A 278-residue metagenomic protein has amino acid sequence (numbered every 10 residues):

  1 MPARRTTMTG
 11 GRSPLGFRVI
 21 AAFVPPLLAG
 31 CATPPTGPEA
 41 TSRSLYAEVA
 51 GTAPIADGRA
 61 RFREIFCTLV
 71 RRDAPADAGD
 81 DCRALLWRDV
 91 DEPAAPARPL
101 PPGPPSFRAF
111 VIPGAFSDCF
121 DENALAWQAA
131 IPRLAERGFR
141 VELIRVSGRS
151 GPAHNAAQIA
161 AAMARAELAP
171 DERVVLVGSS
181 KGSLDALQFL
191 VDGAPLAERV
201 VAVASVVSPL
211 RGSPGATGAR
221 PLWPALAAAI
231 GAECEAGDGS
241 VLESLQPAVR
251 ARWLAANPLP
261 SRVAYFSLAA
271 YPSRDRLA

Functional and structural regions predicted by a protein language model:
M1-L15: N-terminal secretory signal peptides that target proteins for export/translocation
R18-A29: Bacterial N-terminal signal peptides
C31-E122: Flexible, membrane-associating and regulatory peripheral segments of lipid-active enzymes
G37-R43, A56, P260-A278: C-terminal catalytic-base region of ester-bond hydrolases, centering on the histidine of the charge-relay
L100-V174: Active-site catalytic motif of lipid deacylating hydrolases and related acyltransferases
F110, E142, A204, F266-L268: Hydrophobic/aromatic beta-strand patches that form the interior of the parallel beta-sheet core in alpha/beta enzyme
I112-F116, S180, S208, A270: Glycine-rich His-Gly loop
A157-A255: Serine-dependent carboxylesterase/thioesterase catalytic core of lipase-like alpha/beta-hydrolase/SGNH enzymes
